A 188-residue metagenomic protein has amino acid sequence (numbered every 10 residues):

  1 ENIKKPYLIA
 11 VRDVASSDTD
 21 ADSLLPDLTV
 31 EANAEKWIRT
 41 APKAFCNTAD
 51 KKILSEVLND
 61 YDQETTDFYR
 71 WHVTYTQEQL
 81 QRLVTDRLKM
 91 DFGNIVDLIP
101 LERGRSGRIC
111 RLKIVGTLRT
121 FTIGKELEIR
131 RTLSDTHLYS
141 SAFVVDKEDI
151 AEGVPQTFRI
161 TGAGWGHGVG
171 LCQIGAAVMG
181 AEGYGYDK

Functional and structural regions predicted by a protein language model:
E1-K188: Conserved, single-site charged/polar hotspot
